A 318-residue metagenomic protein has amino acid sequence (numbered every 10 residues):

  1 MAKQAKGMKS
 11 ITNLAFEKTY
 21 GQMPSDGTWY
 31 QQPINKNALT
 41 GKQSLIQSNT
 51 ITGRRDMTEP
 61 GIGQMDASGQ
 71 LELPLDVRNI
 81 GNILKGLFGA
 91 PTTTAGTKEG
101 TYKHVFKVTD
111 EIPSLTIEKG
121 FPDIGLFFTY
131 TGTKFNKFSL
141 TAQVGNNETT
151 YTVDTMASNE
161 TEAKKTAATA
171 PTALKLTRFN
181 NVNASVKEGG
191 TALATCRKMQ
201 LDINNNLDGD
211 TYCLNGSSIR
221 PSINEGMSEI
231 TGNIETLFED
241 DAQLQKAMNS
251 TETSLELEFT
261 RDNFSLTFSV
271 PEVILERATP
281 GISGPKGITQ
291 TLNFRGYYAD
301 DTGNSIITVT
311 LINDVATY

Functional and structural regions predicted by a protein language model:
M1-Y318: Signature of extracytoplasmic/envelope-associated structural regions
